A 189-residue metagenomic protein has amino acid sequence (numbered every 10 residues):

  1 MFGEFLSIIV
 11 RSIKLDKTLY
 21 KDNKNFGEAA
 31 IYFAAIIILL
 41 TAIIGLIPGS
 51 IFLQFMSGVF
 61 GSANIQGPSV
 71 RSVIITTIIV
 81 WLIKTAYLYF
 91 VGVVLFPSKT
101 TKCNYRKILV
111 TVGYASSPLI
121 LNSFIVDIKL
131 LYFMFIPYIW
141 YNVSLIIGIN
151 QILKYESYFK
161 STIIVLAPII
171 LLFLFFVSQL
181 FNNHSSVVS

Functional and structural regions predicted by a protein language model:
M1-C103: Selected alpha-helical membrane-embedding segments in polytopic membrane proteins
I47-M56, I120-L131, F181: Transmembrane helix-loop junctions in multi-pass membrane proteins
I51-F55, F96, I147-K154, N182-S186: Juxtamembrane transmembrane-helix termini
S57-G61, K129-F135, H184-S189: Short alpha-helical linear motifs
Y89-V177: Hydrophobic alpha-helical transmembrane segments and adjacent short intramembrane/lumenal linkers of inner/organellar
F173-S189: Juxtamembrane boundary at the C-terminal end of a transmembrane helix
